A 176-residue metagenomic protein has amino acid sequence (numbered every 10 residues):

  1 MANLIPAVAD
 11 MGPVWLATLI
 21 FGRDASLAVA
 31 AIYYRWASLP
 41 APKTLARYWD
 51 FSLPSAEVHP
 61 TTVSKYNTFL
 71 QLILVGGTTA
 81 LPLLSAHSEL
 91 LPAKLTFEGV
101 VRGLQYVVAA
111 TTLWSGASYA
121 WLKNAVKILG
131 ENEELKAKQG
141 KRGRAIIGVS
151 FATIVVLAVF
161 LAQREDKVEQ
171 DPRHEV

Functional and structural regions predicted by a protein language model:
M1-W36: Multi-pass membrane catalytic core of lipid/isoprenoid biosynthesis enzymes
Y34-V176: C-terminal membrane-associated helical module and adjoining short loops/tails
